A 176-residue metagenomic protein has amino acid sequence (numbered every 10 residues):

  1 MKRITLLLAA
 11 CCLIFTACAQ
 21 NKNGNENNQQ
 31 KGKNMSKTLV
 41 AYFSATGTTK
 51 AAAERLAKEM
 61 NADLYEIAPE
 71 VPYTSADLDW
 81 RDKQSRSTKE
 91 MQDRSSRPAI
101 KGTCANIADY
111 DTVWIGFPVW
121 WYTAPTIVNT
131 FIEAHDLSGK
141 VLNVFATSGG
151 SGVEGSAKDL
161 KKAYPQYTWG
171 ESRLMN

Functional and structural regions predicted by a protein language model:
I4-L13: Sec-dependent N-terminal signal peptides
C11, A45-G47, G149: Short, glycine/serine-rich, charged loops/turns that create anion-binding and catalytic segments at active sites
F15-A17: C-terminal motif of bacterial Sec signal peptides marking the signal peptidase cleavage site
A19-I115, Y122-A124, N129, E133: N-terminal beta1-alpha1-beta2 submodule of the flavodoxin-like/Rossmannoid cofactor-binding fold
L39-F43, I115-P118, A146-G150, E171: Second-shell loop/turn segments in exported
N143-N176: Short, glycine-/small-residue-rich phosphate/pyrophosphate-handling segment
